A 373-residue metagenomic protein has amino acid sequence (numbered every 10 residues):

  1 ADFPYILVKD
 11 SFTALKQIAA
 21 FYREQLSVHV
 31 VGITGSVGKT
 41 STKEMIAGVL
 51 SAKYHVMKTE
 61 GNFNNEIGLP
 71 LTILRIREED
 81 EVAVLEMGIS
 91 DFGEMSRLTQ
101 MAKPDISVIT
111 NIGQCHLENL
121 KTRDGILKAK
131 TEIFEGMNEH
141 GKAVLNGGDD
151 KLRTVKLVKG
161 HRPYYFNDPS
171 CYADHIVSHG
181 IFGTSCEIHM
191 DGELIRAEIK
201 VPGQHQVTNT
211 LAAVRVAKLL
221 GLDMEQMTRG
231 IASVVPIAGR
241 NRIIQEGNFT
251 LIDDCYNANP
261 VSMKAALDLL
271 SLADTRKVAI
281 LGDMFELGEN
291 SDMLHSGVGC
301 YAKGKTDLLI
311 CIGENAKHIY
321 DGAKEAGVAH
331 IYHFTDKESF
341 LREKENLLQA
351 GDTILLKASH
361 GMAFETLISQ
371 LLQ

Functional and structural regions predicted by a protein language model:
A1-D2, V108-L251, T275, C300 (+2 more regions): Acidic, Mg2+-coordinating active-site environments of NTP-dependent enzymes
I6-D10, H330-F340: Short acidic-hydrophobic, aromatic-tinged amphipathic segments that line or gate anion-handling sites
L7, A14-G147, K151-K159, A217 (+3 more regions): Phosphate-binding loop of NTP-binding sites
I33, A238-R240, G361, E365-S369: ATP-dependent carboxylate/acyl-activation modules
V82, I106, A212, Q349-A358: Short SAM/SAH-binding signature in class I
I89-F92, G113-C115, D149-D150, N257-A258 (+4 more regions): Short glycine-rich anion-binding loops that position phosphate/pyrophosphate groups of nucleotides and phosphorylated
I237-G239, C255, N259-A326: Active-site beta-alpha connecting loops in nucleotide-dependent enzymes
